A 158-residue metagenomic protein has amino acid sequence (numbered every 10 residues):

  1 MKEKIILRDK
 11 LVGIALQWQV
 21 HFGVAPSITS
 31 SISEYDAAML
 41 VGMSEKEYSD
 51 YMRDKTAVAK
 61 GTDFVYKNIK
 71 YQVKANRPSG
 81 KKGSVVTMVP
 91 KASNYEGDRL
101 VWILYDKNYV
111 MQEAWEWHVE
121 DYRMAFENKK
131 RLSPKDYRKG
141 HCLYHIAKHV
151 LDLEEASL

Functional and structural regions predicted by a protein language model:
M1-K70, K74-L158: Nucleic-acid endonuclease domains
